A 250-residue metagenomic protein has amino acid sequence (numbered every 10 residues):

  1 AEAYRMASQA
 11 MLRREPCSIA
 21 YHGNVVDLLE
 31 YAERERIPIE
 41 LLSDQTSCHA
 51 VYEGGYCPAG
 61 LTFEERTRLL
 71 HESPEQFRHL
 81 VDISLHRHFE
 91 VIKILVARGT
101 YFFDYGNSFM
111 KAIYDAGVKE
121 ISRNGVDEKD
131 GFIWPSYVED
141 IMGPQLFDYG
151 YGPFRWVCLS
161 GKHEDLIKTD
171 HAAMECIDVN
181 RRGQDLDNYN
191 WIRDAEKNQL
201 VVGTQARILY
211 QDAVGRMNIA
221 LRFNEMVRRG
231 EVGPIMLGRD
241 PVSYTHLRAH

Functional and structural regions predicted by a protein language model:
A3-A32, L41-D44, L70-I94, T100 (+2 more regions): Phosphate/diphosphate-binding loops
H22-N24, L42-T46, Y105-N107, R239-P241: Fold-independent oxyanion-binding glycine-rich loops and adjacent beta-strand/coil segments at enzyme active sites
I37-I39: Glycine-enriched alpha-helix->loop->beta-strand junction motifs that scaffold or abut catalytic
S47, V51, R228-E231: Hydrophobic alpha-helix feature that most strongly marks membrane-spanning transmembrane helices and their immediate
A50-G55, A59-G60: Long, well-ordered, tryptophan-enriched scaffold segments
A59, F63, E120: Residues forming the flavin
H88-Y244: Glycine-rich, aromatic-lined ligand/substrate-binding cores of catalytic and carbohydrate-binding domains
T245-H250: Conserved small/polar residues in nucleotide/adenosyl-binding loops
